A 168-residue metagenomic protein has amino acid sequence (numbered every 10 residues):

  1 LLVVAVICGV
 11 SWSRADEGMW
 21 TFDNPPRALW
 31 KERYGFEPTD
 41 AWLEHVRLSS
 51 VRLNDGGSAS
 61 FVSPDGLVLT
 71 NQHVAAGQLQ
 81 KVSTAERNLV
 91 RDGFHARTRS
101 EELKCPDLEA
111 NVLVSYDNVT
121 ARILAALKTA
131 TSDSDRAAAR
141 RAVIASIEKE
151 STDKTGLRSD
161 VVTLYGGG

Functional and structural regions predicted by a protein language model:
L1-G9: Bacterial N-terminal signal peptides
V10-G168: Terminal presequence/propeptide segments associated with secretion/organelle targeting and zymogen/polyprotein
